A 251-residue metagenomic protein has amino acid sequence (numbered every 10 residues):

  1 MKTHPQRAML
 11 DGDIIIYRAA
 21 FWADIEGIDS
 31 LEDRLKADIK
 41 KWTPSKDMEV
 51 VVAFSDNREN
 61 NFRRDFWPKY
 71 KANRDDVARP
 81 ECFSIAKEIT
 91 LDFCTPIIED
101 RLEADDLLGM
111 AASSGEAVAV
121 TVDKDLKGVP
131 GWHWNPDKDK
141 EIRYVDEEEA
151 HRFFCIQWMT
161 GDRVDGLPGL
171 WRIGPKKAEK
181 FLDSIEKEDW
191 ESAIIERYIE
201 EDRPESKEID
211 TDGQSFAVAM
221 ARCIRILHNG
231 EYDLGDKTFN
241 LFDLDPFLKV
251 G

Functional and structural regions predicted by a protein language model:
M1-R64: Non-catalytic, usually N-terminal nucleic-acid engagement modules in DNA/RNA processing proteins
K2-P5, K46-M48, N73-V250: Extended two-metal-dependent nuclease catalytic cores across DNA- and RNA-processing enzymes
D13-I14, A19, D65-P68, K124 (+2 more regions): Flexible, active-site-adjacent loop/turn segments at secondary-structure boundaries
Y17-F21, D65-F66, I85-D92: Short, basic/glycine-rich phosphate-binding loops at helix/coil junctions that contact nucleotide phosphates
A23-E26, W67-Y70, W134-P136: Short secondary-structure boundary/capping segments
F62, Y70-N73: Reverse-transcribing Pol proteins
